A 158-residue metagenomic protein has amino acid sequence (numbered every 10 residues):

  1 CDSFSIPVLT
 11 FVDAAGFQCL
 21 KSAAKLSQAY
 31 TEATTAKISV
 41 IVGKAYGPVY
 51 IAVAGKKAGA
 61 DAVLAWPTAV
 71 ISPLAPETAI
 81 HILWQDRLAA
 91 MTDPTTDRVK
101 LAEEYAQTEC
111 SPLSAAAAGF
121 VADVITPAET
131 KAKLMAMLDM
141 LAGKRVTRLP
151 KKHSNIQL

Functional and structural regions predicted by a protein language model:
C1-L158: Ligand-binding clefts of soluble mixed alpha/beta catalytic domains
